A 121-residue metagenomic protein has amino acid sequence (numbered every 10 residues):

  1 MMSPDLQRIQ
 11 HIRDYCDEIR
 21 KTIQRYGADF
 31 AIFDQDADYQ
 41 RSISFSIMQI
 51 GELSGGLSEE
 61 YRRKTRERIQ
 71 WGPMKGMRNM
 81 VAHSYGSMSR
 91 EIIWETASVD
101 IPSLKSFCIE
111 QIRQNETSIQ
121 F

Functional and structural regions predicted by a protein language model:
M1-F121: Solvent-exposed interaction patches of small proteins and small membrane subunits
